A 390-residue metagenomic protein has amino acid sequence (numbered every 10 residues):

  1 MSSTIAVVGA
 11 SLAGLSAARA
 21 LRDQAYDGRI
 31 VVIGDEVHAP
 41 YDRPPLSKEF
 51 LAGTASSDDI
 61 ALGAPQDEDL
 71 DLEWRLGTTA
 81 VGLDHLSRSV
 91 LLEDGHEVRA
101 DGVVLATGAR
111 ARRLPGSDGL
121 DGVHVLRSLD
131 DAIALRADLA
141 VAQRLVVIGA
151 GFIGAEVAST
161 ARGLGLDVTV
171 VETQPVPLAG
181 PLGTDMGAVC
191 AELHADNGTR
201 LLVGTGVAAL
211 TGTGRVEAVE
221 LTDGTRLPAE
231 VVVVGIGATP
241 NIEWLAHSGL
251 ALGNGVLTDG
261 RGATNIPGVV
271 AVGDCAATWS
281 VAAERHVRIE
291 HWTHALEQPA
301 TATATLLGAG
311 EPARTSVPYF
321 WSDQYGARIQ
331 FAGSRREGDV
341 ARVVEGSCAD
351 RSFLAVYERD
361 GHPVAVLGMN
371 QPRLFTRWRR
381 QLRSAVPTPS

Functional and structural regions predicted by a protein language model:
M1-A6, A61-R144, E220-T222, V231-G235 (+3 more regions): FAD-binding core/adjacent interface of flavoenzyme oxidoreductases
S2-E73, A158-P181: Beta1-alpha1 glycine-rich phosphate/pyrophosphate-binding loop at the start of Rossmann-like nucleotide-binding domains
S2-T4, C275-P372: Mid-to-C-terminal Rossmann-like scaffold of FAD/NAD(P)H-dependent oxidoreductases
G9-L12, R127, I148-G151: Glycine-rich Rossmann-fold phosphate-binding loop(s) that bind the pyrophosphate of adenine dinucleotide cofactors
D27, W74-L92, V98, L164-G260: A Rossmann-like FAD-binding core segment of flavoenzymes
D121-A142, G214-E220, R226-E297, T301: FAD-site-proximal beta/loop scaffold in flavoenzymes
A134-L182, M186: Rossmann-like NAD(P)H-binding beta-loop-alpha module
P372-P387: A short, polar/charged loop-to-alpha-helix boundary motif
